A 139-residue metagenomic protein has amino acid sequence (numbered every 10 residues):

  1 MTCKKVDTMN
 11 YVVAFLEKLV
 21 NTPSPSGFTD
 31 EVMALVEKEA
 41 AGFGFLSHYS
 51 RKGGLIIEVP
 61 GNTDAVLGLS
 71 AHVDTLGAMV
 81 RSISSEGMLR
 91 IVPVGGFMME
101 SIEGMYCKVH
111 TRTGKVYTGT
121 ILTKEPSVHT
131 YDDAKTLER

Functional and structural regions predicted by a protein language model:
M1-R139: N-terminal hydrophobic/helix-forming segments and targeting peptides
